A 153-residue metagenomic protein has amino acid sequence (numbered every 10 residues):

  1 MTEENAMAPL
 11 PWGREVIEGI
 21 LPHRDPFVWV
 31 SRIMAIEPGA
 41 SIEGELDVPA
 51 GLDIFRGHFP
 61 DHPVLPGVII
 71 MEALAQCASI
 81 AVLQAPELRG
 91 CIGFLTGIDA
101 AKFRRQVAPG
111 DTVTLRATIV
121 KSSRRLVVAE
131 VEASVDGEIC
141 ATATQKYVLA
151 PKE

Functional and structural regions predicted by a protein language model:
T2-M34, I42, Y147: Flexible, low-complexity linker/boundary loops enriched in proline and small hydrophobic residues that flank enzymatic
T2-W12, A78-R116, C140-Y147: Hydrophobic beta-strand-centered segment that forms part of the acyl-chain substrate-binding groove
E18, D61, F103-R105: Beta-strand-rich interaction surfaces with strong enrichment in secreted/lumenal proteins
D25-L65: Catalytic strand-loop segment that frames the active site of acyl-thioester-processing enzymes
V28, G39-E43, T112-T114, L126-V128 (+1 more regions): Intrinsic-disorder/low-complexity, polar/charged segments enriched in Ser/Thr/Lys/Arg/Asp/Glu/Gln
I33, D99-D136: Hydrophobic beta-sheet segments that form the core/acyl-binding groove of ACP/CoA-dependent acyl-chain-processing
I33, V64-R89: Active-site helix/loop of acyl-thioester processing domains in fatty-acid/polyketide metabolism, spanning hotdog-fold
L126-V128, E132-K146, A150-K152: Mixed-charge, glycine-accented linear interaction segment located at domain edges/termini
